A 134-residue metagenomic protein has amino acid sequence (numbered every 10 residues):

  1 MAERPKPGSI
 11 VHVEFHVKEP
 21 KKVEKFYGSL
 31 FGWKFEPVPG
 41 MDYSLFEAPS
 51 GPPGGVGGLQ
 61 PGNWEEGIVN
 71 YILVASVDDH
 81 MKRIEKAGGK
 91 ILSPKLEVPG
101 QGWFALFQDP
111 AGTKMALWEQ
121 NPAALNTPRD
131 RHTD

Functional and structural regions predicted by a protein language model:
M1-E24, G51-P52, G67-N70, Q120-D134: N-terminal beta-strand motif that seeds the catalytic metal site of vicinal oxygen chelate
H12, D42-Y43, S93, F104: Short, acidic/polar N-cap/turn motifs at the starts of alpha helices
E19-P20, I72-K114: Vicinal oxygen chelate
Y27: Catalytic core of tubulin tyrosine ligase-like
L30-F35, G88-K90: Conserved acetyl-CoA-binding loop of GNAT-fold acetyltransferases
G32-G67, P110, K114-Q120: Conserved short beta-strand elements that form part of the metal-binding/catalytic scaffold of enzyme active sites
K34-G40, S93-V98, P122-L125: Conserved catalytic-core motifs of GNAT/GCN5-like acyltransferases
